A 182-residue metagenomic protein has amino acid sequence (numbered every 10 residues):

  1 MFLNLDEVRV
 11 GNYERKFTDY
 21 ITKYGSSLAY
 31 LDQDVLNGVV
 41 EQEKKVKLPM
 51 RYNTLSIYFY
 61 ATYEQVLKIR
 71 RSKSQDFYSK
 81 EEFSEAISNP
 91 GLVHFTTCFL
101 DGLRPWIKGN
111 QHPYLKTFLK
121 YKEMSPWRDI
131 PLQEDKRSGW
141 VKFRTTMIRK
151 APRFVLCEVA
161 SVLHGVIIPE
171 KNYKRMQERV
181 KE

Functional and structural regions predicted by a protein language model:
L5-E182: A glycosyltransferase accessory/donor-loop signature
